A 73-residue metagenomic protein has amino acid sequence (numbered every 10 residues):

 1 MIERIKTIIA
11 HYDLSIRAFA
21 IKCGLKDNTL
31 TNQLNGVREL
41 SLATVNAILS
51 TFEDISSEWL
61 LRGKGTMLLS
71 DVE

Functional and structural regions predicted by a protein language model:
M1-A18, K22-C23: A short, Lys/Arg-rich alpha-helix, primarily the initiator
A18, T29, W59: Residues in the helix-turn-helix
G24-L40, A47: Recognition helix of helix-turn-helix/homeodomain-like DNA-binding domains that insert into the DNA major groove
A43-E58: DNA major-groove recognition helix of helix-turn-helix/homeodomain DNA-binding modules
E58-E73: Short, charged recognition helix plus adjacent turn of helix-turn-helix-like nucleic-acid-binding domains
